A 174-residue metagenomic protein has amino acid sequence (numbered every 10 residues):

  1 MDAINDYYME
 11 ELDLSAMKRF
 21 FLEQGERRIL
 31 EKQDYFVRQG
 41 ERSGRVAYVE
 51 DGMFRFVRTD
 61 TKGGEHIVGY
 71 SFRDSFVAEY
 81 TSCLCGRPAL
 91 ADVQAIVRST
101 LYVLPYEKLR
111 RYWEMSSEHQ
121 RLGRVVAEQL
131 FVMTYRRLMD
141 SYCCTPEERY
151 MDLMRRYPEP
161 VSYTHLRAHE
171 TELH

Functional and structural regions predicted by a protein language model:
M1-R27, E31, S82: Cyclic nucleotide-binding regulatory module and flanking cytosolic helices
E26, Y35, M53-R58, F76 (+1 more regions): Short beta-strand segments in beta-sandwich/barrel cores
F36-E41: Short phosphate-coordinating micro-motif centered on Lys-Gly-acidic
G44, Y48-R55, D74: Glycine- and acidic-residue-biased ligand/ion/polar-headgroup-sensing regions
I67-R124: Cyclic-nucleotide recognition modules
W113-S116, M154-V161: Basic, amphipathic alpha-helical hairpins
R124-Y157: Strongly charged, low-complexity linkers/loops
T164-T171: Conserved small/polar residues in nucleotide/adenosyl-binding loops
